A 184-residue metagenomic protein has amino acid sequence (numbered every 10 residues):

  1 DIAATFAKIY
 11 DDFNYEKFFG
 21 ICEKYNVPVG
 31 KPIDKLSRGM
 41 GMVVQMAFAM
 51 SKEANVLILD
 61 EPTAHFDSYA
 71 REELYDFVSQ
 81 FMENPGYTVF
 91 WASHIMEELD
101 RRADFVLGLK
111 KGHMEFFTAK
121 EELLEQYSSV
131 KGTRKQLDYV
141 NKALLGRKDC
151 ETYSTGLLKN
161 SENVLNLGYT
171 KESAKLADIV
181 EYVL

Functional and structural regions predicted by a protein language model:
D1-V44: ABC-family P-loop ATPase nucleotide-binding domains
E53: Conserved catalytic motifs of ABC-family nucleotide-binding domains
L57-E61: Catalytic Walker B motif of ABC-type/P-loop ATPase nucleotide-binding domains
A64-F66: ABC ATPase nucleotide-binding domain "signature" loop
S68-A70: Helix N-cap at the start of a conserved alpha-helix in ABC-type nucleotide-binding domains
Y75-L158: ABC transporter nucleotide-binding domain
L145-L184: C-terminal coupling/interaction segments
